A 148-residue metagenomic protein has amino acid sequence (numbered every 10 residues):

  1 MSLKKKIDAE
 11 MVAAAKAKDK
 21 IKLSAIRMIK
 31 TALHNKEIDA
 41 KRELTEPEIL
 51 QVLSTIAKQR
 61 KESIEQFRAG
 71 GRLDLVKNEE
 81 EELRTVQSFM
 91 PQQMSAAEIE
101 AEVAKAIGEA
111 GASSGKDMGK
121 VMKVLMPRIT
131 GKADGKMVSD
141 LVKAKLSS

Functional and structural regions predicted by a protein language model:
S2-F89, Q93-E109, S113-G115, G119-T130 (+1 more regions): N-terminal cationic and glycine-rich segments that engage phosphates or anionic surfaces
A133-D134: Short, positively charged loop/turn segments that connect secondary-structure elements
